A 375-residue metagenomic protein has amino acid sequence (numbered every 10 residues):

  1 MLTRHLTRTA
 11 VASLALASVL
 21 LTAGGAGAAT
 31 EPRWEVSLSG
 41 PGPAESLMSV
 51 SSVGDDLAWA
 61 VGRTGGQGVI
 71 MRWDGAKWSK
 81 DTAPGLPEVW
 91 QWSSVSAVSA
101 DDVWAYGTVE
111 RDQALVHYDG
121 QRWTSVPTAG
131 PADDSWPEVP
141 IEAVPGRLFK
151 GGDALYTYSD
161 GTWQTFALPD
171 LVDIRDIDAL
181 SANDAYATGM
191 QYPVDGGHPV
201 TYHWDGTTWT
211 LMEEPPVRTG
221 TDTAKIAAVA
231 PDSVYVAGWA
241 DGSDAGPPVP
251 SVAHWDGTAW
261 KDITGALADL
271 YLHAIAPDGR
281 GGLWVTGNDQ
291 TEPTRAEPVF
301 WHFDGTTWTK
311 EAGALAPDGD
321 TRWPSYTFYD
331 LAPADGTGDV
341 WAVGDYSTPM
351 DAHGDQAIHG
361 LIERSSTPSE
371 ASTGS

Functional and structural regions predicted by a protein language model:
M1-A29: Secretory targeting and sorting signals
A29-S375: Residue-level hotspots at or immediately adjacent to binding/recognition sites across diverse folds
